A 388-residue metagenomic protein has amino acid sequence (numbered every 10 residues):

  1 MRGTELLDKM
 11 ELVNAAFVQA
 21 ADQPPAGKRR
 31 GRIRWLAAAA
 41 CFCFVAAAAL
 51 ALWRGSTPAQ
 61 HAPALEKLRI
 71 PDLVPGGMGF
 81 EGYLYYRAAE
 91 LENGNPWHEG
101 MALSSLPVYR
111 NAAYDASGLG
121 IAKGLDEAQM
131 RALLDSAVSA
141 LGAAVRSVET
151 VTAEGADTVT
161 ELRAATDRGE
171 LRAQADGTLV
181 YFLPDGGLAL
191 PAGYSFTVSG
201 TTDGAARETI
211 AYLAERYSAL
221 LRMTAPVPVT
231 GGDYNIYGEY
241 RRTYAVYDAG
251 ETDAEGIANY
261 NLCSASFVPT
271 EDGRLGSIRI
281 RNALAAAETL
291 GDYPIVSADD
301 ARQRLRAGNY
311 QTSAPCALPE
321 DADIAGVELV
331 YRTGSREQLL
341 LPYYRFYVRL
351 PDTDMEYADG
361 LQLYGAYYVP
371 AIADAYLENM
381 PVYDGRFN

Functional and structural regions predicted by a protein language model:
M1-R29: Disordered, charged N-terminal biogenesis/targeting segments of membrane/secreted proteins
R2, A46-L65: Sec-dependent signal peptide cleavage junction
A21-R34, T152-A156: Short secondary-structure junction/hinge motifs that connect adjacent elements
K28-W53: Internal signal-anchor transmembrane helix that establishes type II topology
S56-A258, L262-S264, L284-A285, F387: Preferential activation on post-signal-peptide N-terminal prodomains/segments of secreted or lumenal proteins
G155-D167, A189-P191, S195, R332-S335 (+5 more regions): Extracytoplasmic electrostatic interaction patches
R172-P191, E255-A283, D352-N388: A short, surface-exposed beta-strand/turn
R207-Y344, V348-M355: Segments that shape or occlude catalytic/ligand-binding pockets
